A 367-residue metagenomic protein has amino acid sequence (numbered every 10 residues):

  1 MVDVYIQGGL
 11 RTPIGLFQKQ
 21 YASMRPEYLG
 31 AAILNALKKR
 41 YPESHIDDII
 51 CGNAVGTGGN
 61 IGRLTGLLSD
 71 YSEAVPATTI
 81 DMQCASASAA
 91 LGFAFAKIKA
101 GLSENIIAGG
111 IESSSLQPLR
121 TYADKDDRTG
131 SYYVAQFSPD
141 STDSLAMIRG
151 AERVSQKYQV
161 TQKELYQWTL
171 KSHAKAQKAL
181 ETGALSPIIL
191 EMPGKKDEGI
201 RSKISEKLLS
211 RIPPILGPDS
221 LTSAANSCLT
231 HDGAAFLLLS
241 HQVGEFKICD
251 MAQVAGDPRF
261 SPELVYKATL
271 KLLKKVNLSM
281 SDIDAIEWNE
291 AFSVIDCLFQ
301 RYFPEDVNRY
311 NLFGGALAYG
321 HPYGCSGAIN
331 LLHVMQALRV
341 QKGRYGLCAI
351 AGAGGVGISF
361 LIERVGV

Functional and structural regions predicted by a protein language model:
M1-M24, K207-E263, K267, K271-K275 (+3 more regions): Condensing-enzyme catalytic core mediating Claisen C-C bond formation in acyl metabolism
R11, S23, Y28-A31, E164-E245 (+1 more regions): N-terminal extracellular/periplasmic Venus flytrap/periplasmic-binding protein-like
L16, A96-Y158: Glycine-rich loop/linker segments at domain edges
A22-A85, A89-G92, K97-I98, E104-I106 (+3 more regions): Conserved beta-ketoacyl condensing-enzyme motif
P26-Y41, I61, T65, A90-F93 (+6 more regions): Short, well-ordered amphipathic alpha-helical segments that serve as non-catalytic structural scaffolds within diverse
N53-E104, T142-A146, K203-L229, Y302-V334 (+1 more regions): Conserved catalytic cysteine-centered active-site region of acyl-thioester-dependent Claisen-condensing enzymes
I80-E112, S155-L185, L237-Q242, P322-G343 (+1 more regions): Active-site-proximal alpha-helical scaffold in enzymes
C249-A318: Active-site pocket-lining segment
